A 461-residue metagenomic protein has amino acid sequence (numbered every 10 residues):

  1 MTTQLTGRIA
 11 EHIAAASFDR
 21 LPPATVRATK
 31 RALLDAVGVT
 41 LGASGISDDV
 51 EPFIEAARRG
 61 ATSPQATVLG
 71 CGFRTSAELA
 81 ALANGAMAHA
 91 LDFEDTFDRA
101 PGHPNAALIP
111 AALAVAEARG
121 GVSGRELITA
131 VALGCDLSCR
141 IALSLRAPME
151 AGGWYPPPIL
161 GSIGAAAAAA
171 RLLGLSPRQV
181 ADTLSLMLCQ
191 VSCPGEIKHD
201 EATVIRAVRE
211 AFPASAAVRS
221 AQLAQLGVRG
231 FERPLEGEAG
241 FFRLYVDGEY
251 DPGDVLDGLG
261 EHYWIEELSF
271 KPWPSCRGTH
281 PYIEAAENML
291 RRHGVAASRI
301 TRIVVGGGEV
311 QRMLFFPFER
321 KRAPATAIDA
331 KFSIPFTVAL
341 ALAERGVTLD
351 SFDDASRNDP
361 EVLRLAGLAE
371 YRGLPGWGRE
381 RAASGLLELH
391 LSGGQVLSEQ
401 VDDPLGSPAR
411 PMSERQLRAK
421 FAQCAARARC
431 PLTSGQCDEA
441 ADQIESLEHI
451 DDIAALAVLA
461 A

Functional and structural regions predicted by a protein language model:
M1-G102, K198, A202-S215, Q222-A461: Terminal-appendage/accessory-domain detector
V26, K30, L34, L108 (+3 more regions): Hydrophobic face of alpha-helices
A28-R31, H103, A107, L127 (+3 more regions): Hydrophobic alpha-helical transmembrane segments of integral membrane proteins, especially multi-pass transporters
L82-R125, L133, L137, I141: Function-dense linear segments that define catalytic or interfacial modules in macromolecule-processing proteins
A88, A107-I109, A114-A116, L137 (+3 more regions): Short connector loops/turns at beta-strand edges and beta->alpha or beta->beta junctions
A106-A114, L160, G164-A168, P281-A285 (+1 more regions): Short amphipathic alpha-helical face segments that pack within enzyme cores and frequently flank/anchor catalytic
E117-R219, R233-P234, E238: Glycine-rich, mobile lid/loop segments that gate access to catalytic sites or pores
